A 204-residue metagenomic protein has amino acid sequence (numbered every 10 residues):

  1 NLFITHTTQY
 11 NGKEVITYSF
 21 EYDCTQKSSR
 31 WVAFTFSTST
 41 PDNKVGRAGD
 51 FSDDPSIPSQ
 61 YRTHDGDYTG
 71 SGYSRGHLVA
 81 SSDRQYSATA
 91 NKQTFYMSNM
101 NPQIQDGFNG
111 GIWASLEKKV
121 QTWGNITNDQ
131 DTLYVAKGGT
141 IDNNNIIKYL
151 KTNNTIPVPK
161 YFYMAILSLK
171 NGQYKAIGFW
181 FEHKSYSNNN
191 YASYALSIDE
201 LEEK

Functional and structural regions predicted by a protein language model:
N1-K204: Domain-level detector for secreted/extracellular nuclease and nuclease-toxin modules, and for the ENPP-like C-terminal
